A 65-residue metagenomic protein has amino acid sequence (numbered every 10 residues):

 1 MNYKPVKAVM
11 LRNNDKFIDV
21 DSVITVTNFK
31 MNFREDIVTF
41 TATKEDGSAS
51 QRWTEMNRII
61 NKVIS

Functional and structural regions predicted by a protein language model:
M1-R12: Mixed-charge, Lys/Arg-rich low-complexity intrinsically disordered regions
M1-Y3, D21, D46, R52: Short, functionally important structural connectors and interaction interfaces within domains
R12-N14, V38: Residue-level marker for the onset of beta-strands and adjacent loop->beta junctions in well-ordered domains
K16-T25: Short coil-to-beta-strand transition motifs
T27-W53: Basic/aromatic-rich interaction segments and small domains that mediate binding to polyanionic partners
G47-S65: Intrinsically disordered, low-complexity, charged/polar segments
